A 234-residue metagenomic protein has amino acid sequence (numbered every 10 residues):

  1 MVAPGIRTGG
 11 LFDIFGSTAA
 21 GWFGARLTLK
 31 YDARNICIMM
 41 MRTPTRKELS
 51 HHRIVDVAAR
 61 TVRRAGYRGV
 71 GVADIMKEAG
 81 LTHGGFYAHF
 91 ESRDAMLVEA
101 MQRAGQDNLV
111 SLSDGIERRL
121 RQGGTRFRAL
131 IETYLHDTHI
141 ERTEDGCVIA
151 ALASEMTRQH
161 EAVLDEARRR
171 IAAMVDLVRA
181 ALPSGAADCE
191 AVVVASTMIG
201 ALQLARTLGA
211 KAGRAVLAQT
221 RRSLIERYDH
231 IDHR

Functional and structural regions predicted by a protein language model:
M1-R42, I231-R234: Short, intrinsically disordered or compositionally biased N-terminal tails of bacterial proteins
R53, V57-E99: Helix-turn-helix
V57-R64, S111-G115, T197-L204: Solvent-exposed, amphipathic alpha-helical segments
E99, S113-D145, V194: Hydrophobic alpha-helical connector segments
Q102-N108: Short, basic, alpha-helical segments at the C-terminal edge of helix-turn-helix-like DNA-binding modules
R126-A129, I140-D165: Amphipathic alpha-helical segments used for helix-helix packing
E161-I171, A181-R234: Hydrophobic/aromatic-rich alpha-helical bundle segments in the mid-to-C-terminal region
